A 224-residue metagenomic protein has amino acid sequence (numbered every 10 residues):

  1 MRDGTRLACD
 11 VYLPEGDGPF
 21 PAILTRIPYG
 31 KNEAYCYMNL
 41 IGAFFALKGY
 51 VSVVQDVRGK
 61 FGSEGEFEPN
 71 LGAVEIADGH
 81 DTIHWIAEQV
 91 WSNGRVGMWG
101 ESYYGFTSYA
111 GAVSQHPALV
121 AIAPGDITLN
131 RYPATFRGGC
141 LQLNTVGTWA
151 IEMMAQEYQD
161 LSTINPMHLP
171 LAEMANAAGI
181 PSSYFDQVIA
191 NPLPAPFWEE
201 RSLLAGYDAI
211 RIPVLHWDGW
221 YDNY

Functional and structural regions predicted by a protein language model:
M1-G18: N-terminal cap/lid segment of alpha/beta-hydrolase-fold proteins
E15-E88, T135-L143: Cap/lid segment of the alpha/beta-hydrolase catalytic domain
N39, L47, A112-A209: Accessory cap/linker subdomain of secreted extracellular hydrolases
V90-Y103: Alpha/beta-hydrolase fold nucleophile elbow
M98-G100, G125, W217: Short beta-strand immediately N-terminal to the catalytic nucleophile in serine-hydrolase-like folds
T107-G111: Hydrolases whose catalytic domains are alpha/beta-hydrolase-1, hotdog thioesterase, or metallo-beta-lactamase-like
I210, H216-D218: Short beta-strand/loop motif that positions the catalytic acidic residue of the alpha/beta-hydrolase fold
N223-Y224: Conserved alpha/beta-hydrolase "acid-adjacent" motif
